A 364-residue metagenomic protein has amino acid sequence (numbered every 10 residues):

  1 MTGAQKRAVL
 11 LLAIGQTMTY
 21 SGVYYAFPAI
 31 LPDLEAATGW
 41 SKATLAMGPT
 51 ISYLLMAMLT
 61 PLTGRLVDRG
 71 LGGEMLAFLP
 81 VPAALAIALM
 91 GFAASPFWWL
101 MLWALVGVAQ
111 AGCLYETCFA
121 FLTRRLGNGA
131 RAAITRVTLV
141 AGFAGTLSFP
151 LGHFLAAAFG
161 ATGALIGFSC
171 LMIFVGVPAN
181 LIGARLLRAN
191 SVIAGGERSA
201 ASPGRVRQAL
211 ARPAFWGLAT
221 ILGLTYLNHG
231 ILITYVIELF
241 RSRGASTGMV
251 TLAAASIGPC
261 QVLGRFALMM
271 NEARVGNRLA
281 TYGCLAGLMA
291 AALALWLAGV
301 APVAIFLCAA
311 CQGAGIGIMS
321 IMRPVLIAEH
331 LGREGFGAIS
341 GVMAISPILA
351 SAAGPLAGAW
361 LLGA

Functional and structural regions predicted by a protein language model:
R7-K42, L59-T63, F149, L232-I237 (+1 more regions): Extracytoplasmic
T17, F97-C113, T138, G223 (+1 more regions): Hydrophobic core of transmembrane alpha-helices in multi-pass small-molecule transporters, especially MFS/SLC-type
F27-L31, R212-L268: Extracytoplasmic gate region of multi-pass secondary transporters
L34, G112-L126, I318-L331: Intracellular juxtamembrane helix-capping segments at the cytosolic ends of symmetry-related transmembrane helices
M58-P96: Conserved MFS/SLC helix-loop-helix module at the cytosolic interface between two early adjacent transmembrane helices
L59-L71, G264-N277, L362: Helix-to-loop junctions at the C-terminal end of transmembrane segments in multipass secondary transporters
V137-R188, A364: Helix-loop-helix hairpin linking two adjacent transmembrane segments in secondary transporters
I257-Q261, V275-L326: C-terminal transmembrane helical hairpin of 12-TM major facilitator-type secondary transporters
